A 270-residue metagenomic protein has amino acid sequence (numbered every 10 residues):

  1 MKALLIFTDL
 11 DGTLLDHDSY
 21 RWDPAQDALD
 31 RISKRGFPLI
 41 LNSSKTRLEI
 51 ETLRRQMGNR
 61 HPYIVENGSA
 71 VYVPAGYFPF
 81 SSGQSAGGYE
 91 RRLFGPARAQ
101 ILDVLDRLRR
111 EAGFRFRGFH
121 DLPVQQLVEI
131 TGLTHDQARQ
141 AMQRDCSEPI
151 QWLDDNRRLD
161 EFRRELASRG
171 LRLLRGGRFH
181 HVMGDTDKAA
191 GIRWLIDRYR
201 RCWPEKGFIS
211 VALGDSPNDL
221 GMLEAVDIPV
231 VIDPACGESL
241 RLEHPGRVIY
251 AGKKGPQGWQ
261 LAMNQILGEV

Functional and structural regions predicted by a protein language model:
M1, W22, F179-V270: Mg2+-dependent phosphoryl-transfer enzymes with acidic/Ser/Thr/Gly-rich catalytic loops
M1-T8: Non-catalytic pre-domain segments flanking phosphatase-related domains
L5, P62, V211: Hydrophobic "anchor" residues on beta-strands that sit immediately upstream of conserved functional sites
H17-R21: Conserved ATPase-coupling elements of RecA-like P-loop NTPase cores
W22-F119: Active-site phosphate-binding/coordination module
R60-E66, D136-Q137, P229-P234: Short hydrophobic/aromatic-enriched beta-strand-loop microsegments
L108-V211, P217: Conserved acidic, metal-coordinating active-site core of Asp-based, Mg2+-dependent phosphoryl-transfer enzymes
